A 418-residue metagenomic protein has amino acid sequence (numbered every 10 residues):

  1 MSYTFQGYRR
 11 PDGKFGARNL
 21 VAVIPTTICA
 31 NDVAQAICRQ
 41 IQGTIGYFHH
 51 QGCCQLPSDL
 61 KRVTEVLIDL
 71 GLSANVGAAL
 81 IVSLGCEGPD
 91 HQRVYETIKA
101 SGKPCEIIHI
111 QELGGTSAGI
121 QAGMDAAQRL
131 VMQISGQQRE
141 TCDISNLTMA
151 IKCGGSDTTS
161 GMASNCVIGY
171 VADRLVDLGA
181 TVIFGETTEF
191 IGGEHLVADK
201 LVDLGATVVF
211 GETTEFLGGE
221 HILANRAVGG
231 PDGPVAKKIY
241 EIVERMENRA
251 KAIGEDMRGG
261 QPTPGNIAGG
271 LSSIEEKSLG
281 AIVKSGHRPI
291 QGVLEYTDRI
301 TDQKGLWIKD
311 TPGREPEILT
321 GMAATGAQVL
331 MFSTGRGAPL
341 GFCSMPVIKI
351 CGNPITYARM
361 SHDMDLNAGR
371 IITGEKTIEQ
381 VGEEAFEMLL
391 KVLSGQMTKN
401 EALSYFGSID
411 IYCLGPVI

Functional and structural regions predicted by a protein language model:
M1-L147, K152, S156-K200, G205-V329 (+1 more regions): Metallocofactor- and cofactor-centric catalytic cores in central/energy metabolism, strongly enriched
